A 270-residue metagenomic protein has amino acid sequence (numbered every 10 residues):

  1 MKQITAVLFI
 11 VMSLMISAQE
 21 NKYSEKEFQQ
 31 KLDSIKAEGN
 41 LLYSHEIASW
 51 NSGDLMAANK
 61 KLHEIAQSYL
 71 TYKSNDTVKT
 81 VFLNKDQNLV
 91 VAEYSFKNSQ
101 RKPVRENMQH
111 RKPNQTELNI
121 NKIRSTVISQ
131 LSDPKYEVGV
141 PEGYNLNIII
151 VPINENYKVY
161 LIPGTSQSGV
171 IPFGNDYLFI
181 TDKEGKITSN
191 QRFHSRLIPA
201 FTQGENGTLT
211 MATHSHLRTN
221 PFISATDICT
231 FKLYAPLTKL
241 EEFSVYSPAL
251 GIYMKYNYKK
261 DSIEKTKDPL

Functional and structural regions predicted by a protein language model:
M1-E25: Bacterial Sec-dependent N-terminal signal peptides
I4-A6, Q167-G169, F231: Short, flexible coil/linker segments at or flanking structured domains
E20-V104, E117, S125-E155, I198-L270: Active-site-proximal loop/helix of nucleotide/amide-processing enzymes and allied scaffolds
T80-L83, Y160-Q167: Short beta-strand segments that buttress and anchor functional surface loops
H110-Q115: Charged, compositionally biased non-catalytic regions
L146-I149, Y160-I162, D176-T181, Y253-M254: Short beta-strand scaffold segments in enzyme catalytic cores
N154-K158, E184-K186: Beta-strand-turn-beta hairpins that frame and shape the catalytic cleft of phosphate-ester-processing enzymes
G164-T202: Short helix-loop boundary/capping segments
